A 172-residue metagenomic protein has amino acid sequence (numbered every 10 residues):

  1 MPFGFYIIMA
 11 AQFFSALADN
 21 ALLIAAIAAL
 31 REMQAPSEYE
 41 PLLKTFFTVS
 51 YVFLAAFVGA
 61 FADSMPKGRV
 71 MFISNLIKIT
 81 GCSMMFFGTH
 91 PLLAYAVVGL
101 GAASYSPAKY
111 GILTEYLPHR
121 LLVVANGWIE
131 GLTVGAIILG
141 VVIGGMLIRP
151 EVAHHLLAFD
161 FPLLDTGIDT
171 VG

Functional and structural regions predicted by a protein language model:
P2-F3, P36, H90: Short loop-to-helix capping motifs
F3-L23, L43-A62, P66-I79, A94-R149: Substrate-agnostic recognition of the 12-TM MFS/MFS-like secondary transporter fold
A25-M33, S83-F87, L139-G172: Transmembrane alpha-helix termini and helix-breaking/packing motifs in multi-pass membrane transporters
P36-K44: Juxtamembrane helix-start elements in MFS-like secondary transporters
S74, P91, V171-G172: Hydrophobic alpha-helical transmembrane segments of polytopic
L76-H90: C-terminal ends and interior cores of transmembrane alpha-helices in multi-pass membrane transporters/permeases
